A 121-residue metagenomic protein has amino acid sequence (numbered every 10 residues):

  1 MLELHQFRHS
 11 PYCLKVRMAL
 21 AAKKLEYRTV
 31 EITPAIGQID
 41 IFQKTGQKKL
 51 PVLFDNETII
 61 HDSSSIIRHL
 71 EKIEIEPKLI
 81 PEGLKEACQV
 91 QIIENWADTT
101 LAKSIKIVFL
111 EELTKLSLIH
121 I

Functional and structural regions predicted by a protein language model:
M1-I119: GST-like domain detector, emphasizing the conserved glutathione-binding G-site in the N-terminal thioredoxin-like
